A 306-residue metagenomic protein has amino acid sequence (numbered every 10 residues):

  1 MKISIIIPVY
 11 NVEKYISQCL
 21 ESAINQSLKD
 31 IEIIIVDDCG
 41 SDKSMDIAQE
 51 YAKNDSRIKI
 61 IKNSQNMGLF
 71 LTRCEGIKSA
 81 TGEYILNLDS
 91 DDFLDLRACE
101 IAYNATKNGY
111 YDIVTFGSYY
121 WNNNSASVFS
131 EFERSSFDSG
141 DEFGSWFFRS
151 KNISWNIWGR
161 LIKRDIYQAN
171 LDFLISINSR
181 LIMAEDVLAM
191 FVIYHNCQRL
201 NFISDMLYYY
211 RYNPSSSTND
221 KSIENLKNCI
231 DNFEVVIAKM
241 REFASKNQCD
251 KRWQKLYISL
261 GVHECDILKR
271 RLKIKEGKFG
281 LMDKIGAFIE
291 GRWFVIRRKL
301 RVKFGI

Functional and structural regions predicted by a protein language model:
E21-D30: Short, acidic, metal-binding catalytic loop of nucleotide-sugar glycosyltransferases
S22, D37-D46, Q65: A conserved acidic beta->alpha catalytic loop
D30-C39, I61-N63, S90: Short beta-strand/loop segment that forms part of the nucleotide-sugar
N63-A80: Glycine-rich, basic loop-to-helix element that forms the pyrophosphate-binding segment of sugar-nucleotide handling
I85: Short aromatic/hydrophobic "clamp" motif used to bind/position activated sugar donors
R97-S130: Conserved donor NDP-sugar-binding/catalytic core segment of glycosyltransferases
E142-S222: Conserved nucleotide-sugar donor-binding catalytic segment
N156, F202, Y209-I306: C-terminal subregions of glycosyltransferases and related glycan-biosynthesis enzymes
